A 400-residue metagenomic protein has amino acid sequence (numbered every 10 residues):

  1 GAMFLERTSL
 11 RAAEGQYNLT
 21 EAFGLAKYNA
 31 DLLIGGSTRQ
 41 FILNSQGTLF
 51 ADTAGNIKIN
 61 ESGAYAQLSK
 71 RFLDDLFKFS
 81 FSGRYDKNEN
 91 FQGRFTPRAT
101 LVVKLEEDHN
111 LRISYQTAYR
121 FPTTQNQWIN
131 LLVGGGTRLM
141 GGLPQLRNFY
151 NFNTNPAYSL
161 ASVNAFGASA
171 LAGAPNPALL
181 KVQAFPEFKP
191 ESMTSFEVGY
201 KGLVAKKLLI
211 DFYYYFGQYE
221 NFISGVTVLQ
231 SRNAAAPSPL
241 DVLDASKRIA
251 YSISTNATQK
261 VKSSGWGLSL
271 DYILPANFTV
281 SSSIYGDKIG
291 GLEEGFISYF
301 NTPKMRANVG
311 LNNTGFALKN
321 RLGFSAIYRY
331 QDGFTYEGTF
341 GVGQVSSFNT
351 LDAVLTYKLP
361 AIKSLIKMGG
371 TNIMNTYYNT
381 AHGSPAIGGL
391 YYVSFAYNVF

Functional and structural regions predicted by a protein language model:
G1-F50, A54-F91, D211, S281: Face-selective signature of the C-terminal outer-membrane beta-barrel domain
R7-A13, N56-S62, G93-F95, S192-F196 (+4 more regions): Residues that define the transmembrane beta-barrel architecture of outer-membrane proteins
A13-E21, A64-K70, A99-L105, V198-G202 (+6 more regions): Residues on the lipid-exposed face of transmembrane beta-strands in outer-membrane beta-barrel proteins
F23-L32, D75-F79, D108-L111, K206-I210 (+3 more regions): Repeated loop/turn-to-beta-strand initiation elements of outer-membrane beta-barrel proteins
I34-Q40, F81-Y85, I113-T117, N126 (+5 more regions): Transmembrane beta-barrel strands of outer-membrane/channel proteins
Y119-R120, L132, V280, A317 (+3 more regions): C-terminal beta-signal and adjacent terminal beta-strands/loops of Gram-negative outer-membrane beta-barrel proteins
P144-A250: Membrane-embedded beta-barrel scaffold of Gram-negative outer-membrane proteins
L209-Y336, A396-N398: Gram-negative outer-membrane beta-barrel transporters
